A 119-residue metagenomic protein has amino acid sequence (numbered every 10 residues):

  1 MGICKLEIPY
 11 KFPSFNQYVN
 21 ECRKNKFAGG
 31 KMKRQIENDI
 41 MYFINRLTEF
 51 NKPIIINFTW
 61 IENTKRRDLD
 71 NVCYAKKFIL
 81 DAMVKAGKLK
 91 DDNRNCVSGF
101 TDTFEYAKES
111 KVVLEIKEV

Functional and structural regions predicted by a protein language model:
M1-V119: Catalytic phosphate/metal-binding cores of nucleic-acid and nucleotide-processing enzymes, i.e., regions that mediate
